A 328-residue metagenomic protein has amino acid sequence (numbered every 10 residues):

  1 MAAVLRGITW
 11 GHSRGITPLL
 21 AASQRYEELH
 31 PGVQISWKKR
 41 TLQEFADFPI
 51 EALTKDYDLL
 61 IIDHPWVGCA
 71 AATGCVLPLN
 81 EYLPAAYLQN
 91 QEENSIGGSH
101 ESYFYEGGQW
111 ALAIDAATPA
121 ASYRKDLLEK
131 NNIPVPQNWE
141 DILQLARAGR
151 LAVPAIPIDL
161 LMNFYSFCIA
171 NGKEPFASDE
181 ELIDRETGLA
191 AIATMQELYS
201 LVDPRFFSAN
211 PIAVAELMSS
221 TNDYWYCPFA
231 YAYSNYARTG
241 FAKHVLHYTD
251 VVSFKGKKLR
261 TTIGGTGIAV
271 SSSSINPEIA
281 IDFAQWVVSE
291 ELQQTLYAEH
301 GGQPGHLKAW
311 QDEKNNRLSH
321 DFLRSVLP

Functional and structural regions predicted by a protein language model:
M1-S13, V33-K38, L59, W110 (+1 more regions): Short, well-ordered beta-strand elements
H12-G32: Short, polar/charged alpha-helical segment
G32-N94, W225: Extracytoplasmic "Venus flytrap"/periplasmic binding protein-like
V67-A120, P134, T249: Hinge/lid segment of periplasmic solute-binding proteins
W110-L112, D141-E181, N222-Y224: Extracytoplasmic/periplasmic solute-binding protein
S178-N210: Glycine-centered hinge/linker elements that transmit conformational signals in sensory and ligand-binding systems
S200-I275: Extracytoplasmic/periplasmic substrate-binding proteins
A298-P328: Long, aromatic- and glycine/proline-rich binding clefts that accommodate carbohydrate-like moieties
